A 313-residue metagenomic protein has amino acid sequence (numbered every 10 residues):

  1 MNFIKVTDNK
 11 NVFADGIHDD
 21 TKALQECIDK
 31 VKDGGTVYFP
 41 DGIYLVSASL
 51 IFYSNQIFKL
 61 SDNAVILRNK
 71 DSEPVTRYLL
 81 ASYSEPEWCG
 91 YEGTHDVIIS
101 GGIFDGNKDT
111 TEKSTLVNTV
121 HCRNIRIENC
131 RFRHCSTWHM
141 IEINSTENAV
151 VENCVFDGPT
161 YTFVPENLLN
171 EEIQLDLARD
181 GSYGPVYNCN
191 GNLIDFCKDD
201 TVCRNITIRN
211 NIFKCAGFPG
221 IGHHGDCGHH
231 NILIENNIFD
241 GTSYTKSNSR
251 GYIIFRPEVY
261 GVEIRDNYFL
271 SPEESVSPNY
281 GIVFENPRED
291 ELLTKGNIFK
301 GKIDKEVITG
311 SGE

Functional and structural regions predicted by a protein language model:
V6-P40: Acidic Gly/Asp/Thr-rich repetitive segments characteristic of extracellular carbohydrate-active and adhesion proteins
Q25, D29-D33, Y44-K59, L67-S100 (+4 more regions): Extracellular beta-strand-rich solenoid/capping regions of secreted or surface-exposed proteins that bind or remodel
G35, V46-S49, D62, R68-S72 (+9 more regions): Short glycine/acidic-rich loop motifs that flank beta-strands on beta-rich extracellular proteins
G90-V202: Right-handed parallel beta-helix
I212-F213, G225-L233, N237-F239: Acidic, glycine-rich loop-and-beta core segments that form the ion-binding/anion-interacting portion of active sites
V283-E313: Leucine-rich solenoid repeat scaffolds
